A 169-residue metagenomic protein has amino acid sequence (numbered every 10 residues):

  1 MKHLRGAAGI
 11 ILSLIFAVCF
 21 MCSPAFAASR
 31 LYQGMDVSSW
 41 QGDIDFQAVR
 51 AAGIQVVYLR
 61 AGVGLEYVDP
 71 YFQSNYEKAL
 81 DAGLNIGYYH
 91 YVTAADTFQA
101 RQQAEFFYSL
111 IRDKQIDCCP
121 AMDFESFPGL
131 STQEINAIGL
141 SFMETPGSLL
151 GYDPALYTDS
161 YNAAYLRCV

Functional and structural regions predicted by a protein language model:
M1-I11: Bacterial N-terminal signal peptides that target proteins for export
G9-F20: Hydrophobic helical h-region of N-terminal Sec-dependent signal peptides in bacterial secretory/periplasmic proteins
V18-R30: Sec-dependent signal peptide cleavage junction
C19-C22, C118-C119, C168: Generic recognition of cysteine residues
S29-Y152: Substrate-binding cleft of extracellular glycoside hydrolase catalytic domains
Q99-Q102, Y161-V169: Glycine-rich, charge-decorated loop segments at or immediately adjacent to ligand/cofactor-binding or catalytic sites
L150-Y165: Aromatic-lined carbohydrate-recognition surfaces of secreted/lumenal glycan-active proteins
